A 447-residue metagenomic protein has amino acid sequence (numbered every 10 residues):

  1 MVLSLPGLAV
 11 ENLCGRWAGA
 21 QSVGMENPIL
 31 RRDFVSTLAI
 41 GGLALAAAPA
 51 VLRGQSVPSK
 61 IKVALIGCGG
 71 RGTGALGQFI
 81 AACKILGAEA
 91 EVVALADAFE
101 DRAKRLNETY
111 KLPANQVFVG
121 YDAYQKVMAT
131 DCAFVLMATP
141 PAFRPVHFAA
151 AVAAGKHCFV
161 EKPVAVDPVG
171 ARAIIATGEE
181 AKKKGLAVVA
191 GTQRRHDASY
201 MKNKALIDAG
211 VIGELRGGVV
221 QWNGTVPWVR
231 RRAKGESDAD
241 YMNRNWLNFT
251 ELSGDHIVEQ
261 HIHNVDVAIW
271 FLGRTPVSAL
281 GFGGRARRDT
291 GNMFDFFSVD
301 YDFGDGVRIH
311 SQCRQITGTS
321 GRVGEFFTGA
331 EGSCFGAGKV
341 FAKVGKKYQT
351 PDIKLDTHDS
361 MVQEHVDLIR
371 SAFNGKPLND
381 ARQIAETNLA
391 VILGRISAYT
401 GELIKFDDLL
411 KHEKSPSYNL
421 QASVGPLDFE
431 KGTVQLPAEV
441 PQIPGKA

Functional and structural regions predicted by a protein language model:
M1-I29: N-terminal secretory signal peptides
G24-G42: N-terminal secretory signal peptides and thylakoid transit peptides that target proteins across membranes
T37-G42, G74, E259, H263-P276 (+3 more regions): C-terminal helical cap and adjacent loop that interface with cofactors, partners, or active-site loops
L38-K111, D197, A268, I443-A447: N-terminal Rossmann-like dinucleotide-binding module
G67, R71-A75, K184-A190, R194-G291 (+4 more regions): Predominantly a Rossmann-like dinucleotide-binding segment in NAD(P)-dependent oxidoreductases
Y110, N115-M137: A structured beta-alpha segment of the ubiquitous adenosine-cofactor-binding alpha/beta core
P141, P145-H196, G210: Beta-strand-loop-alpha-helix segment that lines the small-molecule cofactor/substrate pocket of alpha/beta enzymes
